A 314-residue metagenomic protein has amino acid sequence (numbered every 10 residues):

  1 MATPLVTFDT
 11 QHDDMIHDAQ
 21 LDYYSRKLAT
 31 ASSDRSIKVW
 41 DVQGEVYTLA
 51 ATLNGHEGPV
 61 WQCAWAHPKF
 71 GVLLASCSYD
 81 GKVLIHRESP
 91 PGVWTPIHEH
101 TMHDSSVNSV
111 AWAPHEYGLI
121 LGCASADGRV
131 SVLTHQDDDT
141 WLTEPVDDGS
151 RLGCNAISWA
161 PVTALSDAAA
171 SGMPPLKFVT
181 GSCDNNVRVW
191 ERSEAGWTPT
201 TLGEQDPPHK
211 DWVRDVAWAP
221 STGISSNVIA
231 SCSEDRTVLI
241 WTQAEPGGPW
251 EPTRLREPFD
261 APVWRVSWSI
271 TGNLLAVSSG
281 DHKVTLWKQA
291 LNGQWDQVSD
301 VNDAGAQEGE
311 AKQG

Functional and structural regions predicted by a protein language model:
M1-D14, V46-T48, E251-P252: A short helix->beta-strand "capping" segment at the edge of beta-propeller domains
D9-I16, L53-V60, H100-V107, V146-C154 (+4 more regions): WD40/WD-repeat beta-propeller blade N-cap
A19-S25, A64-G71, A111-G118, S158-P175 (+2 more regions): Loop/turn segments within WD40 beta-propeller blades
A31-D34, S76-D80, C123-D127, G181-D184 (+2 more regions): Conserved strand-to-loop turn within each blade of WD40 beta-propeller repeats
I37-V42, C63, V83-E88, V110 (+4 more regions): WD40-repeat beta-propellers
H98-S193: Solenoidal tandem-repeat scaffolds enriched in leucines and small polar residues
L165, L176, R214, I224-N227 (+1 more regions): Terminal intrinsically disordered, low-complexity extensions flanking WD-repeat/beta-propeller proteins
